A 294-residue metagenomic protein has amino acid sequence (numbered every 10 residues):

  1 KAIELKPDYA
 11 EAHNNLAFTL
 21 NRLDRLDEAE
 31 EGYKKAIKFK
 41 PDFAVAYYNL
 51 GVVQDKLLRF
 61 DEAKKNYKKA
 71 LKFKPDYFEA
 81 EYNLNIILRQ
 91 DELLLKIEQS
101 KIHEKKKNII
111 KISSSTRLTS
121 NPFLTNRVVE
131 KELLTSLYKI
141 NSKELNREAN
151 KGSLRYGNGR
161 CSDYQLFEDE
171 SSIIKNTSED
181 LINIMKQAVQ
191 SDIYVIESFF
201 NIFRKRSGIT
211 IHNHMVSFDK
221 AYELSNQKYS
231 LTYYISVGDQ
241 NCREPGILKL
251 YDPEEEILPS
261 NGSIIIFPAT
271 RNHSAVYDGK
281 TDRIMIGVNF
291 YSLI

Functional and structural regions predicted by a protein language model:
E11-R22, V45-D55, E79-I86: Conserved alpha-helical positions within TPR/SEL1-like repeat arrays
I97-S191: Non-heme Fe(II)/2-oxoglutarate
Q190-Y277, D282-M285, N289-L293: Catalytic core of non-heme Fe(II) oxygenases with the double-stranded beta-helix
